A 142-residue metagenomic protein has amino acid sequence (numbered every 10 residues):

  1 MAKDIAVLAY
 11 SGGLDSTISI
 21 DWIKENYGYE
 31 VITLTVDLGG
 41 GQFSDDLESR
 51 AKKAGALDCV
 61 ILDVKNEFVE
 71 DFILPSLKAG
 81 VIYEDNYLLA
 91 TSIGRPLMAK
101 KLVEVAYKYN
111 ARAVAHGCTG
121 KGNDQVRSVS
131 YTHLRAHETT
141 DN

Functional and structural regions predicted by a protein language model:
D4-A54, L62-D63: ATP-dependent adenylation/pyrophosphate-handling site
L14, V64-E67, T119-N123: Short glycine-enriched loops at secondary-structure junctions
D21-E25, E104, S130: Short, well-ordered alpha-helices that flank and scaffold nucleotide-derived cofactor binding pockets
V36, K52-A79: A conserved beta-strand->alpha-helix junction
I73-V129: Conserved adenosine/adenylate-binding substructure
T132-T139: Conserved small/polar residues in nucleotide/adenosyl-binding loops
